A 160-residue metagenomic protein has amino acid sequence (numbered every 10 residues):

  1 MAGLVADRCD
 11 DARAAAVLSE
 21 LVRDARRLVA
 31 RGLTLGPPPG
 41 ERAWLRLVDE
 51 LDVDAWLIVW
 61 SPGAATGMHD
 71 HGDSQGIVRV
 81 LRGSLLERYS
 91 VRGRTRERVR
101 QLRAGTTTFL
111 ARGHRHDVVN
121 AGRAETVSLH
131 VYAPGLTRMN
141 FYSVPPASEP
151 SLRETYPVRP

Functional and structural regions predicted by a protein language model:
M1-R27: N-terminal leader/capping segments at the start of a protein or of a new domain
L33-A64: A short glycine-rich, His/Asp/Glu-containing loop-to-beta-strand
D52, I77, V91-H116, T155-P157: Short acidic-glycine-tyrosine-enriched beta hairpin
W56-H71, A111-G113: Conserved short histidine dyad/triad with adjacent acidic residue
P62, D73-R88: Glycine- and acidic-residue-biased ligand/ion/polar-headgroup-sensing regions
I77, R123-M139: A short hydrophobic beta-strand segment most commonly corresponding to one strand of the jelly-roll/cupin
V118-G122: Asparagine-centered strand-capping/turn motif at beta-strand->loop junctions
N140-F141, E149-P150: Mixed-charge, glycine-accented linear interaction segment located at domain edges/termini
